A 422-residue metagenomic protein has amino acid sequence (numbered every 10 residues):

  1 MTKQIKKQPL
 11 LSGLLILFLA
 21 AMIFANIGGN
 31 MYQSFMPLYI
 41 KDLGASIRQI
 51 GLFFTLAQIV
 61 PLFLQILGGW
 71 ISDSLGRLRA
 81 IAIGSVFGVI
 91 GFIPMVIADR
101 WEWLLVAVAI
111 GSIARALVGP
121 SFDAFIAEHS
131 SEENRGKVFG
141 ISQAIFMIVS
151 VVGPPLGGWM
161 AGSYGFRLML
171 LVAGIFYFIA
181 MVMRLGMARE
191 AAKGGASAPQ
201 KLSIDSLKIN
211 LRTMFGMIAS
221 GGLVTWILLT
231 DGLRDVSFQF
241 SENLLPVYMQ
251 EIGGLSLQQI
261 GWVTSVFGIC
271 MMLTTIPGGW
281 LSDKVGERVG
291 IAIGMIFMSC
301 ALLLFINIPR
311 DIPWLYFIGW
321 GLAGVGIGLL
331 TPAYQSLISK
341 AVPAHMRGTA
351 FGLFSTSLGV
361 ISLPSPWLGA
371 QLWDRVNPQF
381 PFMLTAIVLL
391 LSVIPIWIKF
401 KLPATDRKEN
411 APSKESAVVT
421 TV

Functional and structural regions predicted by a protein language model:
M1-S12, E190-W226, K414-V422: Juxtamembrane intracellular "pre-TM" segments in multi-pass secondary transporters
F35-R48, N243-Q258: Short amphipathic helix-loop junctions that connect adjacent transmembrane helices in Major Facilitator Superfamily/SLC
Q58-I66, S150-V151, G268-I276, S362-L363: Residue-level signature of mid-helix packing/kink "hotspots" within the transmembrane helices of 12-pass Major
L64-G76, A161, T275-G286, W373: Helix-to-loop junctions at the C-terminal end of transmembrane segments in multipass secondary transporters
S74-S85, K284-M295: Cytoplasmic membrane-interface "Motif A"-like loop-to-helix N-cap segments of 12-TM Major Facilitator Superfamily
V86-D99, F297-R310: C-terminal ends and interior cores of transmembrane alpha-helices in multi-pass membrane transporters/permeases
V108-F146: Cytoplasmic helix-loop-helix junction between adjacent transmembrane helices in 12-TM secondary transporters
I175-A196, S392-F400: C-terminal membrane-cytosol helix-exit motif in multi-pass small-molecule transporters
